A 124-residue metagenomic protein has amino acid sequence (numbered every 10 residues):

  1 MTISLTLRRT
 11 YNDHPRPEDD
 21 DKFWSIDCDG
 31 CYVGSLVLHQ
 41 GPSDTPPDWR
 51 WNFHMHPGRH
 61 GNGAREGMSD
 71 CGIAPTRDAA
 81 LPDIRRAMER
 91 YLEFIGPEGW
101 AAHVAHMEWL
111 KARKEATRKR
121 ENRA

Functional and structural regions predicted by a protein language model:
M1-I3, Y11, R59, G63 (+1 more regions): Amphipathic, alpha-helical segments enriched in basic
M1-R50, L81-P82, E89-R90, P97 (+1 more regions): Short N-terminal "domain-start" leader segments that mark the transition from disordered tails or signal peptides into
M55-P82, R86-E93: A short, exposed loop/beta-hairpin motif centered on an aromatic-Gly-Thr core
G96-A102: A short alpha-helix capping/helix-loop junction motif
A102-E108: Post-kinase regulatory C-tail/linker adjacent to protein kinase catalytic domains
